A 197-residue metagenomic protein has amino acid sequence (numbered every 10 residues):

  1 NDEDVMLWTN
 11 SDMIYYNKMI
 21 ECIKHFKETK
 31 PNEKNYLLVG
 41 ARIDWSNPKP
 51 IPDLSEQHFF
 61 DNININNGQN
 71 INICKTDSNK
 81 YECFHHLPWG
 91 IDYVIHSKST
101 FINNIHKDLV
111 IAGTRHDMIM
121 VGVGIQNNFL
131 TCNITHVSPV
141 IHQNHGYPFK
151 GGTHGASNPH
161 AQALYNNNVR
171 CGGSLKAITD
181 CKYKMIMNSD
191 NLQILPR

Functional and structural regions predicted by a protein language model:
N1-D4, P31-N32: Glycine-rich phosphate-binding loop signature in dinucleotide/nucleotide-binding domains
E3, I91-Y93, Y147-F149: Generic hydrophobic/packing signal
E3-Y16: Short beta-strand-to-loop acidic/aromatic patch adjacent to the donor-nucleotide binding site
V5, N35-L37, T131-C132: Short, Asp-centered acidic motifs that coordinate Mg2+ and/or phosphate in catalytic or ligand-binding sites
T9, A41, T135: Conserved residues at the C-terminal ends of beta-strands
S11, N32, S46, N166 (+1 more regions): Short amphipathic alpha-helical "recognition" segments used for binding
M13-G122: Conserved catalytic core of nucleotide-sugar-dependent glycosyltransferases
K107-R197: C-terminal catalytic/acceptor-binding lobe
